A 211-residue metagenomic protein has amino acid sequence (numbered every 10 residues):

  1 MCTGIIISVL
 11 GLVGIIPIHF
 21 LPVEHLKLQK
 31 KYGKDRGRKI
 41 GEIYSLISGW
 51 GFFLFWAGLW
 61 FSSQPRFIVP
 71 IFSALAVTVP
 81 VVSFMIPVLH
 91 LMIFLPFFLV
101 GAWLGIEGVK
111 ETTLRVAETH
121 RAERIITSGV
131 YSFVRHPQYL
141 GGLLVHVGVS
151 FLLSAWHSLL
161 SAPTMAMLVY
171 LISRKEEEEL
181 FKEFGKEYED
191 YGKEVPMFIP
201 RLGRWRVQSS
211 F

Functional and structural regions predicted by a protein language model:
M1-I125, V145-F211: Membrane-anchoring alpha-helices and their flanking helix-loop junctions
T119-G142: Active-site-proximal inter-transmembrane loops
